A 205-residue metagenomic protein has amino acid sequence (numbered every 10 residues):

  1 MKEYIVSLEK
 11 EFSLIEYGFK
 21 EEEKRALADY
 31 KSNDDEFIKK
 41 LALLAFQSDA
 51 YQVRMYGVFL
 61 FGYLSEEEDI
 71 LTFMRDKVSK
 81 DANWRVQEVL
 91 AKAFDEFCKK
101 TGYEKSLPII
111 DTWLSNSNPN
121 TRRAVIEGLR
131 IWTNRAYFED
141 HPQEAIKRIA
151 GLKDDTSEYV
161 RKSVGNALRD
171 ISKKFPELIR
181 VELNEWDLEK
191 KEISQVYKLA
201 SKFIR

Functional and structural regions predicted by a protein language model:
M1-R205: Alpha-helical scaffold domains
